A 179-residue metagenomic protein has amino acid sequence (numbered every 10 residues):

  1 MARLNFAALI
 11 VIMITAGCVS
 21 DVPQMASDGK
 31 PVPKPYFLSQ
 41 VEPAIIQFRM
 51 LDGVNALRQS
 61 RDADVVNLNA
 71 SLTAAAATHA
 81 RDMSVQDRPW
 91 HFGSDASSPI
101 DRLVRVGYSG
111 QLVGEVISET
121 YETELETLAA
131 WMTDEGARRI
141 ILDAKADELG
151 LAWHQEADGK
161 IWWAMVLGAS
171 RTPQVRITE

Functional and structural regions predicted by a protein language model:
M1-A16: Sec-dependent bacterial lipoprotein signal peptides
I12-Y36: Bacterial Sec signal peptide processing site at the extreme N-terminus
D21, A26-D28, T73-E122: Short, surface-exposed glycine/acidic/tryptophan-bearing loops
A26, S39, V175-R176: Intrinsically disordered, low-complexity segments enriched in small/polar and acidic residues
P31-P35, Q40, A44, F48 (+1 more regions): Well-structured core secondary-structure elements of compact alpha/beta domains
L38-I100, L149: Short, well-ordered surface patches within globular domains
S98-P173, I177: A well-ordered secondary-structure block
